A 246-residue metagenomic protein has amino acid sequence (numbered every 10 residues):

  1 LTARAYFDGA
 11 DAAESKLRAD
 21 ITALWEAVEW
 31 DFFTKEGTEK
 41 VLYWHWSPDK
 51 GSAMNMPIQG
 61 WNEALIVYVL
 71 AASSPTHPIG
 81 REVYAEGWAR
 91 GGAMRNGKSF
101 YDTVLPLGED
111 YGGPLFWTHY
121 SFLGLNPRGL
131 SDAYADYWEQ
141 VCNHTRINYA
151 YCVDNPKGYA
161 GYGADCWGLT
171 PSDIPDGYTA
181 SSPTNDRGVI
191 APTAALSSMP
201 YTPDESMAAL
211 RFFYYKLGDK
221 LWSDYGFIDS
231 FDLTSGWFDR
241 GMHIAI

Functional and structural regions predicted by a protein language model:
L1-A245: Ser/Thr/Asn(+Pro)-rich, low-complexity disordered segments
